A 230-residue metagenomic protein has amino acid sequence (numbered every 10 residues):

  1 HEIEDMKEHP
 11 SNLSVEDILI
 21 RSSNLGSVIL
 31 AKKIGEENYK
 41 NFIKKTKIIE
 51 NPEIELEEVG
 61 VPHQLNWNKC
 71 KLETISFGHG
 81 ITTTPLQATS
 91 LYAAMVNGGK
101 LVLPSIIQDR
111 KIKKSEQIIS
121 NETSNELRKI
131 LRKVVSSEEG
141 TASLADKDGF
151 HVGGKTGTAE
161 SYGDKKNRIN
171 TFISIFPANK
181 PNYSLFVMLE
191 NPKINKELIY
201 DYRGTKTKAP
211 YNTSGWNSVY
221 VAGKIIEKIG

Functional and structural regions predicted by a protein language model:
H1-Y200, S214, S218: Beta-lactam-recognizing serine transpeptidase/beta-lactamase-like catalytic domain environment
I112-S115, T205-G230: Short, gly/Ser/Thr-rich active-site loops of penicillin-recognizing serine hydrolases
